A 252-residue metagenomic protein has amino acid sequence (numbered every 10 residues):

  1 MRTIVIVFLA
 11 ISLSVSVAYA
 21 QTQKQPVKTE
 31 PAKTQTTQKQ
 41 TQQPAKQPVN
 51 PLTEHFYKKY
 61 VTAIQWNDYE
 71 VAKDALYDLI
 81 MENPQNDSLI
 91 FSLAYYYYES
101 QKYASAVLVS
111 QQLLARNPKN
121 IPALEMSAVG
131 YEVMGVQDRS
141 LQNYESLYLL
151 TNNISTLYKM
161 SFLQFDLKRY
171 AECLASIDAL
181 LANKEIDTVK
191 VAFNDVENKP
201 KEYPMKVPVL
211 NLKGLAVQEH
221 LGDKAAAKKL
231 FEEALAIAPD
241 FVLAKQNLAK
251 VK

Functional and structural regions predicted by a protein language model:
A18-S88: N-terminal leader/linker segments that initiate helical-solenoid repeat arrays
E54, S88, I121-P122, S155 (+3 more regions): Start-of-helix register in tetratricopeptide repeats
V61, Y95, V129, F162 (+2 more regions): Residue-level recognition of tetratricopeptide repeat
Q65-W66, E99-S100, V133-M134, D166-L167 (+2 more regions): Register position in tetratricopeptide repeats
D78-L79, Q112-L113, S146-L147, L180 (+1 more regions): Canonical positions in the second alpha-helix
P84, P118, T151-N152, E185 (+2 more regions): Short coil turns that delineate tetratricopeptide repeat
S92, M126-V129, K159, F193 (+3 more regions): Canonical tetratricopeptide repeat
